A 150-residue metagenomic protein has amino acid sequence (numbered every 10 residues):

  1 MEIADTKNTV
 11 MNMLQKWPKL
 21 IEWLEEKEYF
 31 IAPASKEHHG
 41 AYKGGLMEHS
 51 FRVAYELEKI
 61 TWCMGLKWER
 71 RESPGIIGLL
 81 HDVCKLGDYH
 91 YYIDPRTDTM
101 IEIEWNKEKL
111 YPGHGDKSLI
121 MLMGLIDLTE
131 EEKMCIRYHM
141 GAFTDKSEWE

Functional and structural regions predicted by a protein language model:
M1-E150: Metal-dependent phosphohydrolase cores
